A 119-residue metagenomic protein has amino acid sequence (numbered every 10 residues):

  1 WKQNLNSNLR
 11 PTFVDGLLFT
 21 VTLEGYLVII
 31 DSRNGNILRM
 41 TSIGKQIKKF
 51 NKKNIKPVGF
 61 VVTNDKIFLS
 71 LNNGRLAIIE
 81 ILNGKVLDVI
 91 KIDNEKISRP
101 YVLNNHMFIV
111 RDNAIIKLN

Functional and structural regions predicted by a protein language model:
W1-D15, R39-V61, L87-N104: Extracytoplasmic beta-rich repeat domains
R10, L17-I29: Acidic (E/D-rich), amphipathic helical modules within compact regulatory domains
T22-L23, N64, L71-N72, V110-N113: Structural signature of WD-repeat beta-propellers
V28, A77, I116-K117: WD40 beta-propeller blade core
V28, S32-T41: Histidine/lysine/aspartate-rich catalytic loop segments that bind and position anionic ligands
S32-G35, E80-G84, N119: Short loop/turn segments that connect beta-strands within beta-propeller blades
P57-I78: C-terminal hydrophobic structural anchor segments that stabilize assembly/packing rather than catalytic chemistry
